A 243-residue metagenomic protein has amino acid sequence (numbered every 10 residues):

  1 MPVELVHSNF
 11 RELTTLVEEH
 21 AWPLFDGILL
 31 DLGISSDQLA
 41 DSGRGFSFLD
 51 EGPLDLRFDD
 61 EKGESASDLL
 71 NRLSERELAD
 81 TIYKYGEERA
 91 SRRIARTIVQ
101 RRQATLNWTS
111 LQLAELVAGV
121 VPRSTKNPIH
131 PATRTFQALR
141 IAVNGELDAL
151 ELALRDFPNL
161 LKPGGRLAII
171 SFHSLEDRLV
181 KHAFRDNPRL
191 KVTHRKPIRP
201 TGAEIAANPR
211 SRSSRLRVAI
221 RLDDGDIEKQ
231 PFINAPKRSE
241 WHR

Functional and structural regions predicted by a protein language model:
M1-R243: S-adenosyl-L-methionine-dependent methyltransferase catalytic core, i.e., the SAM/SAH-binding region
